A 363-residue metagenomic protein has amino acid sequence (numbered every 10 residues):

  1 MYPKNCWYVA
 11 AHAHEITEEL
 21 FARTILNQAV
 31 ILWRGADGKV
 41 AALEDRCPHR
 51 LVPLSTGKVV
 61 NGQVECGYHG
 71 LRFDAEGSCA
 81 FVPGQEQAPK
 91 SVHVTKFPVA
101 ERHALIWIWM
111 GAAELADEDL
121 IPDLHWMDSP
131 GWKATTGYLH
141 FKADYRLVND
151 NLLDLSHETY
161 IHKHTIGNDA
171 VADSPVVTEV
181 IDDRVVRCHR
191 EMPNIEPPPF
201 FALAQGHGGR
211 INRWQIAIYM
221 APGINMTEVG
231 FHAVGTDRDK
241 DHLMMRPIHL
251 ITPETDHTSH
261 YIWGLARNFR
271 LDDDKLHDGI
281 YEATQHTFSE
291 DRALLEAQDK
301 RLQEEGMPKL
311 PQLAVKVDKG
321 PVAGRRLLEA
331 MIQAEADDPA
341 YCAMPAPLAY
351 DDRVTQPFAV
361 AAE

Functional and structural regions predicted by a protein language model:
Y2, C6-K133, R353-E363: Rieske [2Fe-2S] iron-sulfur-binding domain
K39, A116-E363: C-terminal catalytic domain of Rieske-type non-heme iron oxygenases
